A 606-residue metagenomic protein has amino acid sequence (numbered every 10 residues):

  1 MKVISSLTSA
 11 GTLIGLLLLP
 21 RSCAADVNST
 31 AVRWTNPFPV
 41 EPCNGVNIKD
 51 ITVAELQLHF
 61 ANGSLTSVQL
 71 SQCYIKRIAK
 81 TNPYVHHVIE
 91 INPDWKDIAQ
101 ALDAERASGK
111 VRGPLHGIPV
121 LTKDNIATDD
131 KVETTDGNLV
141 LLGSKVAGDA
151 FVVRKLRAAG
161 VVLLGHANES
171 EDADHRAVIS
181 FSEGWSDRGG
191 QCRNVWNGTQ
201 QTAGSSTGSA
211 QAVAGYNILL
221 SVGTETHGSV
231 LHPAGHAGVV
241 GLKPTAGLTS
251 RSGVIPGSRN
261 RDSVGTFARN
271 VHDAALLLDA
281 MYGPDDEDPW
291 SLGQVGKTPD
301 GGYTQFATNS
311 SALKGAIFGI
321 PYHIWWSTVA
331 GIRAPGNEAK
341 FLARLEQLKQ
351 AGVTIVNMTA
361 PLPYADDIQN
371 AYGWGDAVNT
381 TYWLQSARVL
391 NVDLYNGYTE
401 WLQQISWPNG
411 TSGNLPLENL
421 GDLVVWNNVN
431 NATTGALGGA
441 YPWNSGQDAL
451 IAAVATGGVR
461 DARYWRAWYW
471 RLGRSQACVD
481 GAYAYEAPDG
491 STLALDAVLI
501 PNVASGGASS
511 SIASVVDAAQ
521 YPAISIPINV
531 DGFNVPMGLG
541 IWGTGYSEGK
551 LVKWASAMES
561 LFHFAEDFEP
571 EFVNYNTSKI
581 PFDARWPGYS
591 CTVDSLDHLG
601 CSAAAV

Functional and structural regions predicted by a protein language model:
V3-A101, A343-V353, D567-A603: An N-terminal boundary/leader segment
V27-H227, T245, R269: Gly/Ser-rich catalytic/binding loops embedded in alpha/beta enzyme cores
N44, H116-G137, G315, G319-W325 (+2 more regions): Short helix-loop capping/hinge segments that flank enzyme active sites or metal/cofactor-binding pockets
A54, T135-N138, R193-N197, S205 (+3 more regions): Flexible glycine/proline-enriched surface loops and loop-helix/loop-strand junctions
K80, A214-T328, L342, Q347 (+2 more regions): Structural helix-boundary/capping segments
I126, V146, S263, W290-P408: Gly/Ser-rich, acidic/histidine-flanked active-site/gating loops
L164, L219-G223, D496-P501, I524: Paired acidic/hydrophobic, glycine-rich loop segments that form the ligand-binding mouth/hinge of periplasmic-binding
T456-A518: An extended, acidic, His-containing surface patch that forms the Zn2+-binding/catalytic region of metallohydrolases
